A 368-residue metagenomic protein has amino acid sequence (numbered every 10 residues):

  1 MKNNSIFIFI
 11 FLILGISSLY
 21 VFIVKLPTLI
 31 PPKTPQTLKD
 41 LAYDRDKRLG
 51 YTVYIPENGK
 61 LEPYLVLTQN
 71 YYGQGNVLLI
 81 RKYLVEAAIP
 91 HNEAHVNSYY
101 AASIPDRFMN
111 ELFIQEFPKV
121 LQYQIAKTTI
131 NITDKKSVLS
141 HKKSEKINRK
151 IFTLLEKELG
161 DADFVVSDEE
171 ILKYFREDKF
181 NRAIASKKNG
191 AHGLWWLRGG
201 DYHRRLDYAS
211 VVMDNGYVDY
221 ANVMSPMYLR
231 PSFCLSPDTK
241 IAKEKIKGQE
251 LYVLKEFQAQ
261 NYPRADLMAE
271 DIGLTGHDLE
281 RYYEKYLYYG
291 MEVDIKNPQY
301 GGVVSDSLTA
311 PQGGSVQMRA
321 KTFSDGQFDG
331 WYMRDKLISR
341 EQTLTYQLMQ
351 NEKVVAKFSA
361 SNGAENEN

Functional and structural regions predicted by a protein language model:
M1-L12: N-terminal Sec-pathway targeting helices
I13-K25: Hydrophobic alpha-helical membrane-insertion segments, chiefly the h-region of N-terminal signal peptides
P27-E280: Collagenous Gly-X-Y triple-helix signature in extracellular proteins
A269-I295, E341-E365: Conserved "repeat-terminator" motif of extracellular CCP/Sushi domains
L287-G290, A310-Q317: Short coil/turn motif common to extracellular beta-sandwich-like domains
V293-K296, V303-V304, F328-D335: Change to "...patches in solvent-exposed regions of secreted, membrane-anchored, or virion-exposed structural
S305-T309: Short beta-strand segments of immunoglobulin-like
G314-E341: Surface-exposed interfaces of beta-sheet-rich extracellular modules
